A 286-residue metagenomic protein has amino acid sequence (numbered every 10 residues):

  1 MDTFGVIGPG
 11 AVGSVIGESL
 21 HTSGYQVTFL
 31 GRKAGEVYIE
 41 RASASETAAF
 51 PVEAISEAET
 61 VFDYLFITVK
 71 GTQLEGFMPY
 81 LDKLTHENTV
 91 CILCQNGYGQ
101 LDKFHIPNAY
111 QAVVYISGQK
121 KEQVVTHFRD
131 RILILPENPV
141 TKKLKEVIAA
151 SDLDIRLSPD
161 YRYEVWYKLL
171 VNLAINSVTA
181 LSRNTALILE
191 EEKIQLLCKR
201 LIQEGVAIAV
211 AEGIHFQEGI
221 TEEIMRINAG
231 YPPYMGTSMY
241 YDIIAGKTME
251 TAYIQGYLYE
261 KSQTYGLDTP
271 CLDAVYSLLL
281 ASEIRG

Functional and structural regions predicted by a protein language model:
M1-F50, V147: NAD(P)+-binding Rossmann beta1-loop-alpha1 motif at the extreme N-terminus of oxidoreductases
F4, Q26-V27, C91, A109-Y110 (+1 more regions): Hydrophobic anchor at the start of a short beta-strand that flanks the dinucleotide cofactor-binding loop
I16, A34-V124: Rossmann-like NAD(P)(H) cofactor-binding subdomain of soluble oxidoreductases
Y25, L153, I214: Short phosphate-binding/catalytic loops that engage adenosine nucleotides
C94-E164, K168: Rossmann-fold dinucleotide-binding core
Q123-L133, S182-E190, G236-A245: Helix-loop-beta segment of a Rossmann-like dinucleotide-binding subdomain
R162-V206: Active-site-proximal catalytic alpha-helix in oxidoreductases
Q203-G286: NAD(P)-dependent Rossmann-like dehydrogenase/reductase catalytic/cofactor-binding core
